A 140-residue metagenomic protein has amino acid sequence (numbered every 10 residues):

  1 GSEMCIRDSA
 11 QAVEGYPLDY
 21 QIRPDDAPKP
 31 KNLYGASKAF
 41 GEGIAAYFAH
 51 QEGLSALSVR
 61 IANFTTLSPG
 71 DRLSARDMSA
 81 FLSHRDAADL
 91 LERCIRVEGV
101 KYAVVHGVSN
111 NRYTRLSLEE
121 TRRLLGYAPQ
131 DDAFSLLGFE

Functional and structural regions predicted by a protein language model:
G1-I6: Short, small-residue-biased leader/transition segments that mark boundaries at the very start of proteins
R7-E52, A56: Catalytic helix-loop patch of NAD(P)-dependent Rossmann-fold dehydrogenases
S9-Q11, S68-L73, S117-E120: Short aromatic-enriched loop/helix-cap "lid" or pocket-rim segments at secondary-structure transitions that line
Q21, S58, F81, R115: Short aromatic/basic micro-patch
K31-G35, L73-L82: Glycine-rich "substrate-gating" loop/helix at the edge of Rossmann-like oxidoreductase active sites
H50, I61-S68, F81-A103, N110: Alpha-helical substrate-binding/gating segment
A103-A128: Conserved C-terminal active-site "lid" loop/helix of NAD(P)H-dependent oxidoreductases that clamps the redox cofactor
A133-E140: Amphipathic terminal alpha-helices
